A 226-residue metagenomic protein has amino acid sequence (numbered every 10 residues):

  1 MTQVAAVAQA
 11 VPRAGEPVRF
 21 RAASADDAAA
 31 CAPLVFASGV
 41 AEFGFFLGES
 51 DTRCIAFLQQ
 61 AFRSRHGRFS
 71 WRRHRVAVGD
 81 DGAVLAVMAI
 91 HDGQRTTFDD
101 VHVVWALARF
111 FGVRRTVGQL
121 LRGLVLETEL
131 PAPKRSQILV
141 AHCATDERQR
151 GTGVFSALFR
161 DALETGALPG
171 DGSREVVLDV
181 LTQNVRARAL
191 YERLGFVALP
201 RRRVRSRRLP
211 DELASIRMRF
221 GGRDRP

Functional and structural regions predicted by a protein language model:
M1-D26, I216, F220-P226: Conserved N-terminal entry element of GNAT/NAT acetyltransferase domains
R19-P33, G44-F45, D92-G93: A short beta-loop-alpha structural element at the N-terminal edge of CoA-dependent acyl/N-acetyltransferase catalytic
G39-F62, T97, R109-G112: Conserved GNAT-fold acetyl-CoA-binding loop/helix
D51-H74, G79, E129: Active-site rim helix/loop that mediates acceptor-substrate recognition in acyltransferases
V76, A83-D92, L139, A144: Conserved beta-strand in the GNAT
Q94-I138: Conserved acyl-donor/pantetheine-binding loop and adjacent beta-alpha core of acyl/acetyltransferases and related
Q137, G172-V177, L181-R188, E192-L194 (+1 more regions): C-terminal "cap" of GNAT-fold acetyltransferases
T145, G151-T165, A189-R193: Conserved acetyl-CoA-binding loop-helix of GNAT-fold acetyltransferases
